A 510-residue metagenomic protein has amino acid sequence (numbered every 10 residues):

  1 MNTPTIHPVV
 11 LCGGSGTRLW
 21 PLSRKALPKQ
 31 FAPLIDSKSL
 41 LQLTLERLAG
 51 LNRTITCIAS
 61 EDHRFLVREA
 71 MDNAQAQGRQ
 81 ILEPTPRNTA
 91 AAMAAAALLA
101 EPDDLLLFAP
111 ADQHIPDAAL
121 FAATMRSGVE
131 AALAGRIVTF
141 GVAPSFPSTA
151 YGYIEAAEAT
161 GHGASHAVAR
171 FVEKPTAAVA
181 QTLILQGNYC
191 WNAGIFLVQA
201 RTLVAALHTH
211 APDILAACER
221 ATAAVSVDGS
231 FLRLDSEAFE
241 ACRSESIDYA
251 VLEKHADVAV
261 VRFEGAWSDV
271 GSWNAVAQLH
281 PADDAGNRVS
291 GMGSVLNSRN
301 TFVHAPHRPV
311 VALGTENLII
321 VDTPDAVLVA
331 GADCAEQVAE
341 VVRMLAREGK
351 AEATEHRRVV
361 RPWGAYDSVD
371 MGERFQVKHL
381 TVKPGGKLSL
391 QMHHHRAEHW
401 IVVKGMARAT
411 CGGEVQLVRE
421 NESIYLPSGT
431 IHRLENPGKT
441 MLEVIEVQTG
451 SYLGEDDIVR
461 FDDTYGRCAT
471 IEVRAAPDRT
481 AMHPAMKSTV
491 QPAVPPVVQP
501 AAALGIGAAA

Functional and structural regions predicted by a protein language model:
M1-V10, R18-L120, R126, V142: Conserved N-terminal catalytic core of the sugar/cofactor nucleotidyltransferase
N2-T5, T202-I401, M406-I424, H432 (+6 more regions): Left-handed beta-helix
L11, A109, V402, V447: Catalytic metal- and UDP-sugar-binding loop of GT-A-like glycosyltransferases, i.e., residues flanking the conserved
N52-T56, A169, A326: Short active-site oxyanion
L106, A169, N188, I195-F196 (+3 more regions): A residue-level structural signature of the nucleotidyltransferase/glycosyltransferase Rossmann-like core
D117-A241, A259: Conserved core of the sugar-phosphate nucleotidyltransferase
T480, P484-S488, P492, P496-L504: Intrinsically disordered, low-complexity proline-rich tandem-repeat tracts
